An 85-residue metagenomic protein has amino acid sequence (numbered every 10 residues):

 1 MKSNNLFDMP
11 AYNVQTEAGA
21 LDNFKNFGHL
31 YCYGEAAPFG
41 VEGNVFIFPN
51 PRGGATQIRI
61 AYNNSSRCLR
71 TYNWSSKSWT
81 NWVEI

Functional and structural regions predicted by a protein language model:
M1-S66, N73-V83: Glycine-rich, flexible loop motifs
